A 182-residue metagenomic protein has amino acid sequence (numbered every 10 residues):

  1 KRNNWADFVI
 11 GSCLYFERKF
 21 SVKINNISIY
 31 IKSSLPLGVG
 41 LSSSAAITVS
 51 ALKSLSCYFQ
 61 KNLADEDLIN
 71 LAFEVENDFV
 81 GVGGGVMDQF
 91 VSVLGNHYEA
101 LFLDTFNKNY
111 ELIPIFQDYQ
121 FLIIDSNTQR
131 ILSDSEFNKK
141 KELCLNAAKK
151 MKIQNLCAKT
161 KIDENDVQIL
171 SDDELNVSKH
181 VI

Functional and structural regions predicted by a protein language model:
K1-N4, L94, E99-I182: C-terminal nucleotide
R2-P114: Gly/Ser-rich oxyanion-binding loop with an adjacent helix/lid that shapes the negatively charged ligand pocket
